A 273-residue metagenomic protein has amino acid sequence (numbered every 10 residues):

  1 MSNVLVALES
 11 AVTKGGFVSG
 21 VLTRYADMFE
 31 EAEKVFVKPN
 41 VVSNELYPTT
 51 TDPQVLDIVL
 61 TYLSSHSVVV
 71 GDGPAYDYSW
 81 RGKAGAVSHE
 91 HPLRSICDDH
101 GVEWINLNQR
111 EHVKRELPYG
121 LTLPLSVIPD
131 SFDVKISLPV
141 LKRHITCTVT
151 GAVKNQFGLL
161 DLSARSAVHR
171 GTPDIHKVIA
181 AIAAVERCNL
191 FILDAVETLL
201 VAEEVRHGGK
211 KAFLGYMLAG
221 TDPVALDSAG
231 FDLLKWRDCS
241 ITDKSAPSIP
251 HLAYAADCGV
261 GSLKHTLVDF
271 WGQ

Functional and structural regions predicted by a protein language model:
M1-Q273: N-terminal and secondary-structure boundary signal
